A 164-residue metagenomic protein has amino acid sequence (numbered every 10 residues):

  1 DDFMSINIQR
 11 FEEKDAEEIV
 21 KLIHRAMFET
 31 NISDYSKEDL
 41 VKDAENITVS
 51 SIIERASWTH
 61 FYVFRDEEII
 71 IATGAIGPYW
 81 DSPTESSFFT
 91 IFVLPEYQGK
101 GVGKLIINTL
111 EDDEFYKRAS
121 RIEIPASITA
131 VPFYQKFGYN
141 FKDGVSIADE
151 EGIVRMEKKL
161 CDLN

Functional and structural regions predicted by a protein language model:
D1-E17, K159-N164: Conserved N-terminal entry element of GNAT/NAT acetyltransferase domains
R10-K14, K21-P95, I107-N108: Acetyl-CoA-dependent GNAT
T59, E151-M156: Short hydrophobic/aromatic beta-strand or adjacent loop that forms the aromatic wall/cage of a ligand/substrate-binding
V93, G99-D112, K136: Conserved acetyl-CoA-binding loop-helix of GNAT-fold acetyltransferases
I107, I128-A130, S146-I153: Short glycine/proline-centered loop/turn elements that form peptide/ligand docking sites
E114-S127: Conserved GNAT acetyl-CoA-binding A-motif
Q135-V145: Conserved acetyl-CoA-binding loop of GNAT-fold acetyltransferases
